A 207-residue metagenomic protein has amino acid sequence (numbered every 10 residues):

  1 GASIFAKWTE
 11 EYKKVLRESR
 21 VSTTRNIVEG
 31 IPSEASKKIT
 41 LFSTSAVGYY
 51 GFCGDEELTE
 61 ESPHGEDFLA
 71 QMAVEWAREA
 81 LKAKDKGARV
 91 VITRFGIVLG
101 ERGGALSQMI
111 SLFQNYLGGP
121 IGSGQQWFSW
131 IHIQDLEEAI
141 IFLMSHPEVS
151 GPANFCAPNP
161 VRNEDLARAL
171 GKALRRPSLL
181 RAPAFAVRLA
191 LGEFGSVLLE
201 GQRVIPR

Functional and structural regions predicted by a protein language model:
G1-T23: NAD(P)H-binding glycine-rich loop region in Rossmannoid oxidoreductase-like domains and their noncatalytic homologs
A2-S3, A46-Y49, G96-L99: Active-site segment of SDR-like NAD(P)-dependent oxidoreductases
K13-V15, R25-D67: Conserved Rossmann-fold NAD(P)-dependent oxidoreductase catalytic core, especially the SDR/UDP-sugar
E18, S22, G54-I92: Catalytic helix-loop patch of NAD(P)-dependent Rossmann-fold dehydrogenases
F42-S45, R94-G96, C156: Active-site beta-alpha turn of Rossmann-fold NAD(P)-dependent dehydrogenases/reductases
A70, L81-I92, G96-F128, I133: NAD(P)-dependent short-chain dehydrogenase/reductase
I110-G118, Q126-V161: Alpha-helical substrate-binding/gating segment
H146-E193: Mid/C-terminal beta-alpha module of Rossmann-like enzyme folds, strongest in SDR-family dehydrogenases/epimerases
